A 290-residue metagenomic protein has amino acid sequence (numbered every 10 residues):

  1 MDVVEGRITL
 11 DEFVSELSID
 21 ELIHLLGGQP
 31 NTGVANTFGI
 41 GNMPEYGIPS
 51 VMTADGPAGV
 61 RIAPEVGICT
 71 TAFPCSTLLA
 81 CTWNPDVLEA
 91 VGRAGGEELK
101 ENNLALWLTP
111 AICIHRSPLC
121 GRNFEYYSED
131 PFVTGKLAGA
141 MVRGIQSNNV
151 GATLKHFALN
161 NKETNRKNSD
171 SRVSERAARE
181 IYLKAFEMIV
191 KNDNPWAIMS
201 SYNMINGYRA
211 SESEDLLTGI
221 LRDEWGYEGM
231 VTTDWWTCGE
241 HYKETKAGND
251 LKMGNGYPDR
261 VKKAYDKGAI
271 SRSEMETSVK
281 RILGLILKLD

Functional and structural regions predicted by a protein language model:
M1-D290: Glycoside hydrolase catalytic-domain context in secreted enzymes
